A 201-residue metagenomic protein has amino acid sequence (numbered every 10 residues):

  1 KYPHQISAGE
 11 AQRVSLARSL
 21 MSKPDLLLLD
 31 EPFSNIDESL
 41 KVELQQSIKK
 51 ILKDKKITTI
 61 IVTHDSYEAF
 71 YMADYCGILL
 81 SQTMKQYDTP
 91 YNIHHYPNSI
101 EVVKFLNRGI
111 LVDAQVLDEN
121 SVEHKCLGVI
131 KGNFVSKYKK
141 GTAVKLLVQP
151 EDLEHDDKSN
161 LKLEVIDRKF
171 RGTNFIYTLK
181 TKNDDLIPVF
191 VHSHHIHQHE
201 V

Functional and structural regions predicted by a protein language model:
K1-E101: ABC ATPase nucleotide-binding domains
S7-A8, L106, D113, R171: Short glycine-rich loop/turn motifs that provide flexible caps or phosphate-binding loops at active sites
I57-I60, L111, N174: Secondary-structure boundary/capping residues
H95-E119, L147: C-terminal boundary and immediately downstream tail of ABC-type ATPase nucleotide-binding domains
G109, S121-V201: Non-catalytic connector elements of ABC transporters
